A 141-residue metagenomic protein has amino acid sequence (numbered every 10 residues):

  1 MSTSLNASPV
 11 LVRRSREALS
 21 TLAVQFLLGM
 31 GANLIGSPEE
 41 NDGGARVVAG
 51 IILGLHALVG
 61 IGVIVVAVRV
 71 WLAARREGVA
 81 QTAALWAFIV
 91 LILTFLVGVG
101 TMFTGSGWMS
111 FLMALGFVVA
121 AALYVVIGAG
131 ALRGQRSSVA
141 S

Functional and structural regions predicted by a protein language model:
M1-S141: Polytopic transmembrane helical bundles with strong interfacial aromatic enrichment
